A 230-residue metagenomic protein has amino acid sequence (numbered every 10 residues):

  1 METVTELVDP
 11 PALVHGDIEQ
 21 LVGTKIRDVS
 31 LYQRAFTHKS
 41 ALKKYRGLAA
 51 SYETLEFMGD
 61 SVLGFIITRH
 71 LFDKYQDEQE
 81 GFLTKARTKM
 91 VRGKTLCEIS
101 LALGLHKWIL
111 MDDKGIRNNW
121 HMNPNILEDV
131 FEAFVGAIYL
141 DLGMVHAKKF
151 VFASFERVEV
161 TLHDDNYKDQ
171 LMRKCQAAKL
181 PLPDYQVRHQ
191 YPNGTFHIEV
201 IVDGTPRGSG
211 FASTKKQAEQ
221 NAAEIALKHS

Functional and structural regions predicted by a protein language model:
M1-S230: Double-stranded RNA-binding/processing signature
